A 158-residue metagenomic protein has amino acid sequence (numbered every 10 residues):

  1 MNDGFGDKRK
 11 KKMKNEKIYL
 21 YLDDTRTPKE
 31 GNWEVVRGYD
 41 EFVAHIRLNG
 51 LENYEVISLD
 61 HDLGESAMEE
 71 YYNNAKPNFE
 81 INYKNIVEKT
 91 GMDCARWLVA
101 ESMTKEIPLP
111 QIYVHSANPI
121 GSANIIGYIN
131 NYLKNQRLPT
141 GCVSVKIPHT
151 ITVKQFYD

Functional and structural regions predicted by a protein language model:
N2-D158: Catalytic phosphate/metal-binding cores of nucleic-acid and nucleotide-processing enzymes, i.e., regions that mediate
